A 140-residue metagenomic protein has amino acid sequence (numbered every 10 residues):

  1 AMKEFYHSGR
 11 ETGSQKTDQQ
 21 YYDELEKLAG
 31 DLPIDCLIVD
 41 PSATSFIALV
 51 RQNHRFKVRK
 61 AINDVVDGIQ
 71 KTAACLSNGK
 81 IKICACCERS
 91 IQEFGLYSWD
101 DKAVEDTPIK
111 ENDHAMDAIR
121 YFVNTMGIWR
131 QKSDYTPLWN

Functional and structural regions predicted by a protein language model:
A1-K110, W129, P137-N140: Mg2+-dependent endonuclease catalytic cores in nucleic-acid-processing enzymes, primarily RNase H-like
I109-R130: Acidic, Mg2+-coordinating catalytic module of metal-dependent nucleases/exonucleases that use a two-metal-ion mechanism
